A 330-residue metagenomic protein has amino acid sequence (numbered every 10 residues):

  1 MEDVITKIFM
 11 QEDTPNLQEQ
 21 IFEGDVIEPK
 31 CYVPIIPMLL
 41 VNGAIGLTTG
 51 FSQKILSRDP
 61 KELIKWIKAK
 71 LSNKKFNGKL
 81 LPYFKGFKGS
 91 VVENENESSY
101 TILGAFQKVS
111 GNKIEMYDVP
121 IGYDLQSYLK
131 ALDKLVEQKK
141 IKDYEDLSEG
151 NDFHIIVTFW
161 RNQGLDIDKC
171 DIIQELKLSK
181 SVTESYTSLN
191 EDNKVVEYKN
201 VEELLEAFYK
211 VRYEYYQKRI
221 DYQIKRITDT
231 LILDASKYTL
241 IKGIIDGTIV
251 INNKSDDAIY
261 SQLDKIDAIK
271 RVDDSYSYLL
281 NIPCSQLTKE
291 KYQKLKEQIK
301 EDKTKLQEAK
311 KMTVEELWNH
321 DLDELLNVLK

Functional and structural regions predicted by a protein language model:
M1-S98, I155-I156: Catalytic phosphate-handling regions of large nucleic-acid enzymes and associated NTPases
K68, S72-K330: Charged, surface-exposed alpha-helical interface/stalk elements
